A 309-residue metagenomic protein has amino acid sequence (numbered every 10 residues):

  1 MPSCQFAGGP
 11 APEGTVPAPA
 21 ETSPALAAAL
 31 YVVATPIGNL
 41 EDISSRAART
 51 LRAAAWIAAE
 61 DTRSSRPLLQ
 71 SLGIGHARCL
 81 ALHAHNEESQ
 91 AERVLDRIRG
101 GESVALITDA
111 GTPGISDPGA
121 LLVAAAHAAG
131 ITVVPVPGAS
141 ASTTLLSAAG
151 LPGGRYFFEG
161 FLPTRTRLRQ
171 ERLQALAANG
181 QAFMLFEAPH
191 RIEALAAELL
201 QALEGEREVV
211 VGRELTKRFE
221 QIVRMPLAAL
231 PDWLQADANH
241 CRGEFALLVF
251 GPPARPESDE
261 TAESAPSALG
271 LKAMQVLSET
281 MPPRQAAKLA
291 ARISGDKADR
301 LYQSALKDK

Functional and structural regions predicted by a protein language model:
P2-A84: Glycine-rich, flexible N-terminal cofactor/catalytic loop recognition
P2-G9, V16-P19, A27, A182 (+1 more regions): A contiguous loop/helix-start segment that scaffolds small-molecule binding in enzyme catalytic cores
A28-L30, G100-A105, Q181-A182: Loop/turn-to-beta-strand initiation segments
L51-I57, G130-V134, A182-F183: Short active-site oxyanion
A59, V133-G138, L185, V211: General beta-strand structural signal in soluble alpha/beta enzymes
L80-E88, L162-R165: Conserved helicase motor
A91-T144: Glycine/small-residue-rich loop that forms an oxyanion/phosphate-binding "nest" at active or ligand-binding sites
L121-N179: Class I SAM-dependent methyltransferase SAM-binding "motif I" and its flanking Rossmann-like core
